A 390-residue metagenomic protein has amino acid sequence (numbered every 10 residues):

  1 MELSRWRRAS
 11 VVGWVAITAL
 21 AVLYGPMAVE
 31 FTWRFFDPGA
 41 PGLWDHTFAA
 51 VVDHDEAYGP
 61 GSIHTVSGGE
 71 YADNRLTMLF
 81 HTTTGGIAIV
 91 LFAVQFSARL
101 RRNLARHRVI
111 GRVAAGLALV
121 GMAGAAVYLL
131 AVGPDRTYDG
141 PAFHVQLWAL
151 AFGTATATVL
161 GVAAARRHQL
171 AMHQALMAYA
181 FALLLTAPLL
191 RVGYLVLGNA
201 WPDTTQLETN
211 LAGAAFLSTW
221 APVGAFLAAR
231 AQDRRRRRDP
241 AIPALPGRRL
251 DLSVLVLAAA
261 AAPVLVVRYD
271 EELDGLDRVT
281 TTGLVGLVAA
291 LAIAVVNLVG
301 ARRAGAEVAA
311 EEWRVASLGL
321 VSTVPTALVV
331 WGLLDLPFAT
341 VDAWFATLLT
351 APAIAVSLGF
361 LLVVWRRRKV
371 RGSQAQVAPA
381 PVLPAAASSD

Functional and structural regions predicted by a protein language model:
M1-D390: Alpha-helical membrane insertion/targeting regions
